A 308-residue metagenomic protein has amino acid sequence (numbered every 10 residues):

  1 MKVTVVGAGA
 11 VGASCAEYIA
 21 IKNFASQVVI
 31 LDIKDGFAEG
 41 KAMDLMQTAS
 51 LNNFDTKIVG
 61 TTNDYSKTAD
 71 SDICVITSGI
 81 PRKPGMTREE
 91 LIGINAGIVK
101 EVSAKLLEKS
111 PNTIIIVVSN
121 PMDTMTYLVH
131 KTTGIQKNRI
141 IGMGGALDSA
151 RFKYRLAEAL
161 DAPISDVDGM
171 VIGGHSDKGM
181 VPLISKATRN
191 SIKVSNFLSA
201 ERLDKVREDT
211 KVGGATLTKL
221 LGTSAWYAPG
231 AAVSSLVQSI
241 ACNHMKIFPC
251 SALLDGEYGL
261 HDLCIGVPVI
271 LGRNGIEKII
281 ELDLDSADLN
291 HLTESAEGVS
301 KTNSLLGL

Functional and structural regions predicted by a protein language model:
M1-V3: Extreme N-terminal starter segment of soluble prokaryotic enzymes
A8-G9: Glycine-rich Rossmann-fold phosphate-binding loop(s) that bind the pyrophosphate of adenine dinucleotide cofactors
G12-A13: N-terminal Rossmann-fold NAD(P) dinucleotide-binding loop
I33-S71, S300-G307: Conserved N-terminal Rossmann-fold NAD(P) cofactor-binding segment
L51-I114: Rossmann-like NAD(P)-binding element
T87-K153: Rossmann-like NAD(P)(H) cofactor-binding subdomain of soluble oxidoreductases
T133-R139, D148-L308: C-terminal substrate-binding/catalytic lobe of Rossmann-fold NAD(P)-dependent dehydrogenases
